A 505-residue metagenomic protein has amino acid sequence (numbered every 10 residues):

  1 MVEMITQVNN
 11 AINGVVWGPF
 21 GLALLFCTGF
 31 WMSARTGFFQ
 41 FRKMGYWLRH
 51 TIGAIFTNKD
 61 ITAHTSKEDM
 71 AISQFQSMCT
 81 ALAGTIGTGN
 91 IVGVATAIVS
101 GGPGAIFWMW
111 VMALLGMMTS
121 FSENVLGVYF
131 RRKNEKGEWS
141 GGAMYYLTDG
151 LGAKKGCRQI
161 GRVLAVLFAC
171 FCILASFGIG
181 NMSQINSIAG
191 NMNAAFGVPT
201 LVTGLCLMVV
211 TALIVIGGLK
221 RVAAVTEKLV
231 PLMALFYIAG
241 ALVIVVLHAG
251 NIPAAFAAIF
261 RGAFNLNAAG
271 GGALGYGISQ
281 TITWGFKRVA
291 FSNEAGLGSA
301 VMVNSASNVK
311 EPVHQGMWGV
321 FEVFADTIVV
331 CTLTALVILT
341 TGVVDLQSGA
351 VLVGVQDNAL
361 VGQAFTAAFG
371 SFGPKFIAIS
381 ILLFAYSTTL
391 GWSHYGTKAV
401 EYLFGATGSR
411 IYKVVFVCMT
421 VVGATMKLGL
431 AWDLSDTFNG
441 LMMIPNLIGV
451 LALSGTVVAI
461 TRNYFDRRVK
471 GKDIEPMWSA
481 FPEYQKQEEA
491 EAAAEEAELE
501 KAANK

Functional and structural regions predicted by a protein language model:
M1-G84, T88, V99-A105, G116 (+2 more regions): N-terminal alpha-helical transmembrane segments of multi-pass membrane transport and channel/translocase proteins
M4-I5, R35-Q40, N90-G93, S176-A189 (+5 more regions): Transmembrane helix-loop junctions in multi-pass membrane proteins
L24-M32, T36-R49, L164, F168 (+4 more regions): Membrane-interface loop-to-helix entry segments
M32-S33, M112-G137, T148-N186, G190-I214 (+1 more regions): Helix-loop-helix module between adjacent transmembrane segments
F38-I72, T96-I106, W110, M118-Q159 (+4 more regions): Flexible loop linkers connecting adjacent transmembrane helices in multi-pass alpha-helical membrane transporters
K59-I98, L126-Y129, E135-L151, I173 (+1 more regions): Alpha-helical membrane segments and immediately flanking helix-loop junctions that form or couple to the substrate/ion
L115-E123, L205-L219, V230-G250, T283 (+3 more regions): Selective recognition of specific alpha-helical transmembrane segments in multi-pass small-molecule
E123-K136, L242-A258, L266, G270-A273 (+2 more regions): Extracellular/periplasmic helix-exit of transmembrane alpha-helices
